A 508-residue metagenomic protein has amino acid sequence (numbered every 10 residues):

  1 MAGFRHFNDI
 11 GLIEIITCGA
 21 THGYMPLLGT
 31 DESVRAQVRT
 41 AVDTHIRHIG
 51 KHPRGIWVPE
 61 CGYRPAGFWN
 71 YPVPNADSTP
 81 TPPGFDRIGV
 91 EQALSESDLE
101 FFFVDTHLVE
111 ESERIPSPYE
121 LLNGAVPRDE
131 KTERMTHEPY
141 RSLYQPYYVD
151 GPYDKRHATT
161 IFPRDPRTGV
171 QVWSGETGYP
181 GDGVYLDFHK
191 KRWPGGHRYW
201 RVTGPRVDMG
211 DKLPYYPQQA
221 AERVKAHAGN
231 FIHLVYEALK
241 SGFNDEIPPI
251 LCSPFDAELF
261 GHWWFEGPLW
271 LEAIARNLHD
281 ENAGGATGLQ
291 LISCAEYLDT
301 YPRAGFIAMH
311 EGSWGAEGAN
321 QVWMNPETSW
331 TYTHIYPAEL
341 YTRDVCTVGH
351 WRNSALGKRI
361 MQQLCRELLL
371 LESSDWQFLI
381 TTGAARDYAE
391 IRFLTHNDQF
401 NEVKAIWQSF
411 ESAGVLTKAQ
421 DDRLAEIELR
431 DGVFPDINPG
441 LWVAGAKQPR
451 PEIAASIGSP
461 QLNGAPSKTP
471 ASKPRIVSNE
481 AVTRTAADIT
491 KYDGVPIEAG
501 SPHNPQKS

Functional and structural regions predicted by a protein language model:
M1-I10, G19-E32, A36, Y63-R64 (+1 more regions): Aromatic-lined carbohydrate-binding surfaces of glycoside hydrolases
A2-I16, I46-I49, L94-S95, G242-N244: Acidic (Asp/Glu)-rich catalytic clusters
L12-T17, G55, E100-F102, T159-I161 (+1 more regions): Structural preference for beta-strand elements that scaffold enzyme active sites
G19, G55-G62, H107-L108, C294-D299: Short, solvent-exposed turn/loop segments enriched in Gly/Ser/Thr/Pro and often Arg
T21-R35, W57-G62, G67-G84, L122-M135 (+2 more regions): The substrate-binding groove and active-site-proximal loops of carbohydrate-active enzymes, especially glycoside
V34-G62, G151-D154, H233-C252: CE4/NodB-like, metal-dependent polysaccharide N-deacetylase domain that modifies extracellular/periplasmic N-acetylated
S117-G464: Active-site and substrate-binding clefts of carbohydrate-active enzymes
N463, T469, K473-S508: Long, low-complexity, intrinsically disordered segments
